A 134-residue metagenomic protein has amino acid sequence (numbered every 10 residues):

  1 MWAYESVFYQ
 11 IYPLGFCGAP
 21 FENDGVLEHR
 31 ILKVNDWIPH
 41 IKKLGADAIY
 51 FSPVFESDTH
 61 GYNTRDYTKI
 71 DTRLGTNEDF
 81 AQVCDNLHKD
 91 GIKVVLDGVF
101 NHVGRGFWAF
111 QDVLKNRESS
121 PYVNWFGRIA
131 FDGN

Functional and structural regions predicted by a protein language model:
M1-N134: Acidic/aromatic-lined carbohydrate-recognition and catalytic surfaces of CAZymes acting on diverse glycans
